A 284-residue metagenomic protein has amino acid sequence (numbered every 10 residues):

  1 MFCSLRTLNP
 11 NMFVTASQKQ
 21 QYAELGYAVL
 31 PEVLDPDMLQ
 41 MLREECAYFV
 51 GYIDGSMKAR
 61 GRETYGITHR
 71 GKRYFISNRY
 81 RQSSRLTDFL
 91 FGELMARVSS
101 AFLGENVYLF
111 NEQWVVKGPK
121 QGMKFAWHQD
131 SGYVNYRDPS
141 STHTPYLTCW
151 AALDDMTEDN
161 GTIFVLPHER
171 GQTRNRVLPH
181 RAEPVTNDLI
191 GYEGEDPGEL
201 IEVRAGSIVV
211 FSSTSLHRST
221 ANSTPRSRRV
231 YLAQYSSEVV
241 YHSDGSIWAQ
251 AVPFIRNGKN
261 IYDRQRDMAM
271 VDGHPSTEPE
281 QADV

Functional and structural regions predicted by a protein language model:
F2-L25, P31-W127, Y133, L178 (+1 more regions): Non-heme Fe(II)-dependent double-stranded beta-helix
L8, Y52, S56-G61, I208 (+1 more regions): Non-heme Fe(II)/2-oxoglutarate
E105-V107, N111-E112, M123-F125, P145-A151 (+2 more regions): Generic beta-strand structural signal
Q113, Q129-S131, L147, A151-D155 (+1 more regions): Short, structured patches in soluble enzyme cores that scaffold and shape functional sites
K117, L166-T173, Q234-V240: Short edge-strand/loop segments of extracellular domains
Q121-Q129, Y136-D138, D159-H168, R174-L178 (+1 more regions): A short secondary-structure junction signal
N135-E158, E202, Q234-E238: Short, conserved beta-strand element in jelly-roll/cupin
M156-L216: Double-stranded beta-helix
